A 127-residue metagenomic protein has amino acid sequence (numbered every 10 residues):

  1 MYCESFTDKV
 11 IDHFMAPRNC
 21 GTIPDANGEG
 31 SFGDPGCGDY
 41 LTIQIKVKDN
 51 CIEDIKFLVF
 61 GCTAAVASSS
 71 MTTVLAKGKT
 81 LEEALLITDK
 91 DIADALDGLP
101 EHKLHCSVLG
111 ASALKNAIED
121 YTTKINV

Functional and structural regions predicted by a protein language model:
M1-D25, E29-G30, E53, M71 (+1 more regions): C-terminal binding/interaction regions
I23, Y40, T63: Gly/Ser/Thr-rich beta-alpha loop segments that engage phosphate groups in nucleotides
F32-G36: Short Gly/Pro-enriched turn/cap motifs at secondary-structure boundaries
C37, V59-S68, C106: Short, thiol/selenol-centered motifs that function as redox-active sites or metal-ligating centers
D39-D49: Short beta-strand elements
C51-K56, V66: Short small-residue beta-strand/loop micro-motif enriched in glycine and branched aliphatics
V59-F60, L75, L81: Active-site cofactor/substrate anionic-group-binding motifs, chiefly glycine- and Lys/Arg-rich phosphate-binding loops
V66-A76: Short, small-residue alpha-helix embedded
